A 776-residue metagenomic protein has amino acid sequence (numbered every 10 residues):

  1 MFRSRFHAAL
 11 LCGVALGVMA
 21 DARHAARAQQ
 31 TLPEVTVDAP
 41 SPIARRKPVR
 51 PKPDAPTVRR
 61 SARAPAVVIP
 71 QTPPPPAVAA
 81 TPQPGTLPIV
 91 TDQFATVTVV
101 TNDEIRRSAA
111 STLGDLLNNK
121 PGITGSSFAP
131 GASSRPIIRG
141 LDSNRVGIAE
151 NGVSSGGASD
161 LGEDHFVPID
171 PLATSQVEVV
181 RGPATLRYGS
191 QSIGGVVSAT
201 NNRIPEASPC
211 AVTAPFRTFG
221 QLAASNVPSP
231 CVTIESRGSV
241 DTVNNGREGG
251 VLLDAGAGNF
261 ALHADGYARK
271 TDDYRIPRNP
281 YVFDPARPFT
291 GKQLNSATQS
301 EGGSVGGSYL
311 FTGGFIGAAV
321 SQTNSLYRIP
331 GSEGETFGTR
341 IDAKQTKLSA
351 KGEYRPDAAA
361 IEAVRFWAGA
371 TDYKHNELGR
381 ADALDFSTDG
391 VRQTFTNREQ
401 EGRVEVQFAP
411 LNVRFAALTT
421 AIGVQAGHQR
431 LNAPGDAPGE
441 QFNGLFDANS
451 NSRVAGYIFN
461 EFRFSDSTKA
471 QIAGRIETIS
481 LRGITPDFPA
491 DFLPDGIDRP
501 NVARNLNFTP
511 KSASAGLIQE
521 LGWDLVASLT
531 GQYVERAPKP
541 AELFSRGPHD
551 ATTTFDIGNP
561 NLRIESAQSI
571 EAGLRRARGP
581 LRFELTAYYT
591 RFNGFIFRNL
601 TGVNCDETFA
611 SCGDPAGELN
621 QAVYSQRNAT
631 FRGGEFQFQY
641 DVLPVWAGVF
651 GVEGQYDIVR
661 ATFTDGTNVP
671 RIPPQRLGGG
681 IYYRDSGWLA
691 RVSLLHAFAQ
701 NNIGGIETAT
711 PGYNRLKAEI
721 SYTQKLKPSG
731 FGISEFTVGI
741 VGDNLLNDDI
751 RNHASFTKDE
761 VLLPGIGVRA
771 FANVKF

Functional and structural regions predicted by a protein language model:
P76-V90, F94-T98, G114-G157, S175: Extracytoplasmic beta-strand/coil segments of soluble accessory domains associated with Gram-negative outer-membrane
S154-P183, G189, V227: Short acidic/polar hinge/loop motifs at secondary-structure boundaries that mediate gating or recognition
T185, P230-A343: Periplasmic-side early beta-strands and strand-to-turn transitions of outer-membrane beta-barrels
P277, E535, Y588, N593-G594 (+3 more regions): C-terminal beta-signal and adjacent terminal beta-strands/loops of Gram-negative outer-membrane beta-barrel proteins
N295-S296, F395-V406, R453-A455, I557-R563 (+4 more regions): Outer membrane beta-barrel strand-and-loop segments of large Gram-negative receptors, especially TonB-dependent
G313-E362, D372-E399, Q441-N449, H549-D550: Flexible loop and strand-edge segments within Gram-negative outer membrane beta-barrel domains
N324-G331, D372-H375, T478-N501, N505 (+5 more regions): Surface-exposed extracellular loop regions of Gram-negative outer-membrane beta-barrel proteins, predominantly
F464-D466, A470, Y588-F592, A610-Q700 (+2 more regions): Gram-negative outer-membrane beta-barrel transporters
